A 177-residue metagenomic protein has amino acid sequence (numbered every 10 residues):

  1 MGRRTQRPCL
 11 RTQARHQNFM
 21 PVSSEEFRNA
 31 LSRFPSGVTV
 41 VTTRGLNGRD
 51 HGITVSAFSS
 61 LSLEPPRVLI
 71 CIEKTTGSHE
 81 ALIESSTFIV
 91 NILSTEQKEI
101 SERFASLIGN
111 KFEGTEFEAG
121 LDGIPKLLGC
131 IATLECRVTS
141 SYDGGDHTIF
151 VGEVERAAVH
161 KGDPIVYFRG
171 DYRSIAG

Functional and structural regions predicted by a protein language model:
H16-G177: Basic, polyanion-binding surface patches
